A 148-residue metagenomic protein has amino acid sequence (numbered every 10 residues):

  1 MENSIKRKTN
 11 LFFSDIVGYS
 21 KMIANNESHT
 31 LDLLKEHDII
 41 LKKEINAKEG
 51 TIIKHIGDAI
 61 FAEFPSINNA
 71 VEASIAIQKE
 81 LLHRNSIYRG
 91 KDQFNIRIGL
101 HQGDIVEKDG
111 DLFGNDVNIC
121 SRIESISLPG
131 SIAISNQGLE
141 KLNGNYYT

Functional and structural regions predicted by a protein language model:
M1-A73, K79-E80: Catalytic NTP-binding/metal-coordinating core of nucleotidyl cyclase/transferase enzymes
I39, F61-T148: Catalytic beta-strand-to-alpha-helix segment of the class III nucleotidyl cyclase homology domain
